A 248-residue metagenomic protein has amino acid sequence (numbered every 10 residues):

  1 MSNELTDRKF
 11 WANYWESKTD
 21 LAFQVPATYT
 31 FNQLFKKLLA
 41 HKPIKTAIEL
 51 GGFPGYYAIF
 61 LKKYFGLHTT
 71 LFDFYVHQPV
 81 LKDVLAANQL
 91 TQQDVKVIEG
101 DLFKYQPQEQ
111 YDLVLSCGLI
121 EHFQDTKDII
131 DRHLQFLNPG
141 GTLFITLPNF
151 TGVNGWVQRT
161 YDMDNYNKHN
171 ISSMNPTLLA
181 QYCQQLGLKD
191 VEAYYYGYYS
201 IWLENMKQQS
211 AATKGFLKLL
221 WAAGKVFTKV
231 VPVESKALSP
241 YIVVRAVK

Functional and structural regions predicted by a protein language model:
M1-E109, L113, C117, I130 (+1 more regions): Conserved N-terminal segment of class I S-adenosyl-L-methionine
N3-R8, N13-Y29, N88, L102-F103 (+2 more regions): S-adenosyl-L-methionine-dependent methyltransferase catalytic module, highlighting the catalytic core
I48-G52, V97, L115, N138 (+3 more regions): Generic detector of intrinsically disordered, low-complexity, polar/charged segments
K62, G66, Q124, N138: Short conserved AdoMet
G118-H122: A short His-aromatic
